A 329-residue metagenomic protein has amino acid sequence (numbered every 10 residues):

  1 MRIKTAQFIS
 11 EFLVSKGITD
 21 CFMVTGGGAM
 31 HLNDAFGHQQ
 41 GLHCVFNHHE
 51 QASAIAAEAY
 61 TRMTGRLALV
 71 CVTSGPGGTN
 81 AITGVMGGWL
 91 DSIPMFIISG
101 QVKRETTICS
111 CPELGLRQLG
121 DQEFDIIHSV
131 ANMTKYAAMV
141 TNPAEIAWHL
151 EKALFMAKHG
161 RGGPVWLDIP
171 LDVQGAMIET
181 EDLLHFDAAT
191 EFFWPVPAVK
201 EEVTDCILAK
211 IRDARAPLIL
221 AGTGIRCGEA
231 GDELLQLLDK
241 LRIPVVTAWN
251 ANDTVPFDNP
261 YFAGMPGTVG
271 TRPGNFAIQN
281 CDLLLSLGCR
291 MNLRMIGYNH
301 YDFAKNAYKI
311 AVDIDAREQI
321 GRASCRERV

Functional and structural regions predicted by a protein language model:
M1-R326: N-terminal alpha/beta PP-like core and its mobile active-site loop of ThDP/TPP-dependent enzymes
